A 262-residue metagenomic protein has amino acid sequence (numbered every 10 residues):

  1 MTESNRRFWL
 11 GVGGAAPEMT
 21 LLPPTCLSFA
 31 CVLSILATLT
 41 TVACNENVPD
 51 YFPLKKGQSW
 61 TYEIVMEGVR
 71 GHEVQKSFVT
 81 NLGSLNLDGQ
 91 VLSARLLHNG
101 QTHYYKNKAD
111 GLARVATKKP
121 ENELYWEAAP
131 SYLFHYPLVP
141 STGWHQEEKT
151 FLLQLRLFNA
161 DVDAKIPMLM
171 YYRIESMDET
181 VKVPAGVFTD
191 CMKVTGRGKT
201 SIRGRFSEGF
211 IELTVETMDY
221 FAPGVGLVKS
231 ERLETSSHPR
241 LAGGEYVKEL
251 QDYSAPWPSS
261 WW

Functional and structural regions predicted by a protein language model:
S4-C31: Bacterial N-terminal signal peptides that target proteins for export
G11, T38-L39, A43: Generic alpha-helical structural signal
S28-T40: Bacterial N-terminal signal peptides
C44-W262: Conserved functional acidic sites
